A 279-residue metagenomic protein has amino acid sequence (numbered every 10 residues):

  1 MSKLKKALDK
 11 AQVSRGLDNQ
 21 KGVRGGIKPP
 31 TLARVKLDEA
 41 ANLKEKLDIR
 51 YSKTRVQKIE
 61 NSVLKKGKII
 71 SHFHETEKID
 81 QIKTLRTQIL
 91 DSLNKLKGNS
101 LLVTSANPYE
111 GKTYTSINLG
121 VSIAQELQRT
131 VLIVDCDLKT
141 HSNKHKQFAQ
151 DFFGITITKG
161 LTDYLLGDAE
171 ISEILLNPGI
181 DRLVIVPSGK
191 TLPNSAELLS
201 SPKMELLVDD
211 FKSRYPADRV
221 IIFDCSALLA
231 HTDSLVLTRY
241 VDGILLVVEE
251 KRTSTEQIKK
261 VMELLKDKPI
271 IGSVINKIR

Functional and structural regions predicted by a protein language model:
M1-R279: P-loop NTP-binding module
